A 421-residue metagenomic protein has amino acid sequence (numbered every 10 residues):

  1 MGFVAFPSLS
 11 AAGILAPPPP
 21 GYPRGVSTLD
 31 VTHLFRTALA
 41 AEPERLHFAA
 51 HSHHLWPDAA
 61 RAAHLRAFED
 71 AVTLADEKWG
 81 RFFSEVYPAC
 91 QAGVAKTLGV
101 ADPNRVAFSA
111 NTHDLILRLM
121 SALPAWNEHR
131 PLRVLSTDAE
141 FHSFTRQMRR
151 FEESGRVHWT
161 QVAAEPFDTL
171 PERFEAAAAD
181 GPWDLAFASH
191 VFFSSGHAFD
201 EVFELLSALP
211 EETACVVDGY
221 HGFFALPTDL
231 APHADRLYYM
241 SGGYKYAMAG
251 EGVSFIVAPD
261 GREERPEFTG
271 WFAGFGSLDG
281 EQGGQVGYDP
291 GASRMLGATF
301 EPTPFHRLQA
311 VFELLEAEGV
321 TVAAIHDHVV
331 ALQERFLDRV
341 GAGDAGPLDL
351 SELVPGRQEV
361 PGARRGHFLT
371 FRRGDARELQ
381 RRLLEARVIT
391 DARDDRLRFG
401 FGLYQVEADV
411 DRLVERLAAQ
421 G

Functional and structural regions predicted by a protein language model:
G2-P7: Extreme N-terminal basic, low-complexity initiation segments that serve as generic localization/processing leaders
S8-L9, G13-G421: Pyridoxal 5′-phosphate
